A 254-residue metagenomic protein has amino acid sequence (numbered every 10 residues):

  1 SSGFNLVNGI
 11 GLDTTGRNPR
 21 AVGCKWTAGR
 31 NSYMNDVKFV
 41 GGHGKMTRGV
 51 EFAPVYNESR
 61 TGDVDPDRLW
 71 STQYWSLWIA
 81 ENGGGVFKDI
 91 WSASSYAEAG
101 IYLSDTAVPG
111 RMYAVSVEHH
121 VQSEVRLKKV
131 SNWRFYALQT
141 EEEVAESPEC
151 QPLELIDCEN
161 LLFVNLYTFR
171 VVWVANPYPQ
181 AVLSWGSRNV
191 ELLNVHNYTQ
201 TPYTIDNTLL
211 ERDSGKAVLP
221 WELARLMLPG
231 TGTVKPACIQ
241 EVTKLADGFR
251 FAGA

Functional and structural regions predicted by a protein language model:
S1-A254: Extracellular/periplasmic carbohydrate-active domains that bind, remodel, or depolymerize complex polysaccharides
